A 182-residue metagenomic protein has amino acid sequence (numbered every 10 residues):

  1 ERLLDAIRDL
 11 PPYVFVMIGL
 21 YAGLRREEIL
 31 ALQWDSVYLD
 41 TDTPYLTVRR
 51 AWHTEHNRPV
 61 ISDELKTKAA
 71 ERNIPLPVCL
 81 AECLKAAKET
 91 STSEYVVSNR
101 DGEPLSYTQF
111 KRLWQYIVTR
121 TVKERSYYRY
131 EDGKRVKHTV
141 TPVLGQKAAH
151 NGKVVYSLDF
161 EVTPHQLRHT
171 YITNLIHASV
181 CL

Functional and structural regions predicted by a protein language model:
E1-D5, T47-R49, E55-V78, S91-S93: DNA breakage-rejoining catalytic core of tyrosine-based enzymes
E1-L32, D42, A69-E71: Basic, Lys/Arg- and aromatic-enriched nucleic-acid-binding interface segment
R2, E82-A86: Short, solvent-exposed alpha-helical surface patches in well-structured domains
L4-P12, A22, I74, E89-V96 (+2 more regions): Short, basic (Lys/Arg/His-rich) helix/loop patches that form interaction surfaces in the mid-to-C-terminal regions
R25, E55-H56, C83, P104: Flexible loop/turn segments at secondary-structure boundaries
S36-Y45, E161, V180-L182: Short, polar N-cap/turn motifs at the start of nucleic acid-interacting alpha helices
D42, N57-R58, G102: Detector for glycine-centered tight turns/loop "hinges" at secondary-structure junctions
